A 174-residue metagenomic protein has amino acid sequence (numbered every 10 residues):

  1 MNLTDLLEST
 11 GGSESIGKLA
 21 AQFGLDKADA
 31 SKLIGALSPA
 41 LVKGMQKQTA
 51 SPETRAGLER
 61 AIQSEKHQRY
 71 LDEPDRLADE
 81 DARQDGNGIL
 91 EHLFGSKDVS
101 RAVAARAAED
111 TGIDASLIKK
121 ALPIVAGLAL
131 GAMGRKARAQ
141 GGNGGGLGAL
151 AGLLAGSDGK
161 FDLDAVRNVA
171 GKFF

Functional and structural regions predicted by a protein language model:
M1-F174: A structural "flexibility-hinge" signal
